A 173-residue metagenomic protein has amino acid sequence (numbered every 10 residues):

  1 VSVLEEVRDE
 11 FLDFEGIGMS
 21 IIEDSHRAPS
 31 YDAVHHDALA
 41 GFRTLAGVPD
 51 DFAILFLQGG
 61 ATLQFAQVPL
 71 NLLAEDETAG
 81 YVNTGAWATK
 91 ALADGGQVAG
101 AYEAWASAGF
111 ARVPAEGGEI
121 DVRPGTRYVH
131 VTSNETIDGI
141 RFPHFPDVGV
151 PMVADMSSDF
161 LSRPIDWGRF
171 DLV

Functional and structural regions predicted by a protein language model:
V1-S25: N-terminal "arm"/small-domain region of PLP-dependent enzymes with the aminotransferase-like
D9-G16, A40, T44-V48, Q97-G100 (+2 more regions): Generic secondary-structure signature for well-ordered alpha-helical cores
G16-Q64, N71, G85-A86, D94: Conserved N-terminal alpha-helix of the aminotransferase class I/II PLP-enzyme fold
L70-D76, V148, W167-F170: A glycine- and small-aliphatic-rich helix-loop capping segment at beta-alpha/alpha-beta transitions that lines
L73-T89: Conserved PLP-anchoring active-site segment centered on the Schiff-base-forming lysine
G95, S107-F160, D171-L172: Active-site phosphate-binding strand-loop segment of PLP-dependent enzymes
A99-S107: A glycine-rich helix N-cap at a beta->alpha junction
